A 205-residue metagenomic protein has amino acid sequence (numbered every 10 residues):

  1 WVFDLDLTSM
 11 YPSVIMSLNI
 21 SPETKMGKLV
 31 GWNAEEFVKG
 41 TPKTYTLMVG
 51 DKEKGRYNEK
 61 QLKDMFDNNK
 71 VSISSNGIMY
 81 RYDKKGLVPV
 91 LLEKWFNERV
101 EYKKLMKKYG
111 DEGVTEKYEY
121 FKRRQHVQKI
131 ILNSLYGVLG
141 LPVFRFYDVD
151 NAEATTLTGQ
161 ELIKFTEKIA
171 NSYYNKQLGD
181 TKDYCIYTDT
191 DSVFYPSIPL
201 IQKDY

Functional and structural regions predicted by a protein language model:
W1-Y205: Conserved acidic
